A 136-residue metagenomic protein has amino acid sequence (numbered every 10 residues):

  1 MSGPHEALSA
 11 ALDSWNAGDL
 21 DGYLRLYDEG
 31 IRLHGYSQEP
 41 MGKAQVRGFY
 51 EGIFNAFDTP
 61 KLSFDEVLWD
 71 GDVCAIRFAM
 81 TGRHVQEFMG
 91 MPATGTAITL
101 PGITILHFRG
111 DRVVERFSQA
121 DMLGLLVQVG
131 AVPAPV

Functional and structural regions predicted by a protein language model:
M1-V136: C-terminal and inter-domain tail/linker signature
